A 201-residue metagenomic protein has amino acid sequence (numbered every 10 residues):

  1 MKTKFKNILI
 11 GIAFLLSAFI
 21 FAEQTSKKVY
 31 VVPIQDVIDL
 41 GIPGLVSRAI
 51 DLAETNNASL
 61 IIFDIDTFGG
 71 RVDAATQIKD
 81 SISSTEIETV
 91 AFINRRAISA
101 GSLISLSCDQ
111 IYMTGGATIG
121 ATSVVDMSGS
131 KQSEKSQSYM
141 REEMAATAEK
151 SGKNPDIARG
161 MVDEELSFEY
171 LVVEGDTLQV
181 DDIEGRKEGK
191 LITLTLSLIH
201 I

Functional and structural regions predicted by a protein language model:
K2-L9: Bacterial N-terminal signal peptides that target proteins for export
I10-A18: Bacterial N-terminal signal peptides
E23-L198: Soluble extramembrane regions of membrane proteins in the secretory/endomembrane system
